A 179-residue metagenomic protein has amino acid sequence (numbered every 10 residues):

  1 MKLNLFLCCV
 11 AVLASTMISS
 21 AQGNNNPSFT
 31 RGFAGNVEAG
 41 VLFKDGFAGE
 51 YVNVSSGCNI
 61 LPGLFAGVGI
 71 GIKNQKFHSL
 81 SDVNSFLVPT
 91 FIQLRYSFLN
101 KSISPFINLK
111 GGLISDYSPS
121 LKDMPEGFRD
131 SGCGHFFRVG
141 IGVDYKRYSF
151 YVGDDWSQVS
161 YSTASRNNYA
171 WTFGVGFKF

Functional and structural regions predicted by a protein language model:
M1-F29: Cleavable N-terminal export/targeting peptides
F29-F33, E38-G46, E50-Y148, F177-F179: Gram-negative (and chloroplast) outer-membrane scaffold detector with strong preference for beta-barrel transmembrane
S149-D154: Conserved active-site loop/cleft motifs that coordinate metal ions or position small ligands
V159-R166: A short acidic/glycine-rich loop-to-helix N-cap element
A164, V175-K178: N-terminal leader regions
